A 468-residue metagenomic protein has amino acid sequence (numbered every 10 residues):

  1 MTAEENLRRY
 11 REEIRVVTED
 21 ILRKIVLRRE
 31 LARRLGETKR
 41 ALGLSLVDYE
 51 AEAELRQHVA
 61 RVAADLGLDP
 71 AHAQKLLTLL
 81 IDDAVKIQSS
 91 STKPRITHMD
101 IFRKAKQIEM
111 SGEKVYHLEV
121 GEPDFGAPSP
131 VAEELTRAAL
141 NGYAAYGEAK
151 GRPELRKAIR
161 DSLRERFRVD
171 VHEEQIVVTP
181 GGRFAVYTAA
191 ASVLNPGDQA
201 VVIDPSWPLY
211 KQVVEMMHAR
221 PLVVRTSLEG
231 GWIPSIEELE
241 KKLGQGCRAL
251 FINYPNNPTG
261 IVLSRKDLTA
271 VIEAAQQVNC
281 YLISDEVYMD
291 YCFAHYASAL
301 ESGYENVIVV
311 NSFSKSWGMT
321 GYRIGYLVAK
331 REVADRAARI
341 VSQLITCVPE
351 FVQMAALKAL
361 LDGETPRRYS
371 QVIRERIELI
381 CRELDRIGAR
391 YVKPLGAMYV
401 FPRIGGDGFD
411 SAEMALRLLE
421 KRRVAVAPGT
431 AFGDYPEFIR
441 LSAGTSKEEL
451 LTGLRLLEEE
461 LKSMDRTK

Functional and structural regions predicted by a protein language model:
M1-S91: Domain-level signature for soluble enzymes in the chorismate/prephenate branch of the shikimate pathway
R11, R15-T18, L22-I25, R95 (+3 more regions): Short amphipathic alpha-helical segments with heptad-repeat character
L35, V59, A105, Y210 (+1 more regions): Aromatic/hydrophobic pocket-lining residues that form π-stacking "cages" and hydrophobic walls in ligand
G36, A60-A64, R160, A338 (+2 more regions): Amphipathic alpha-helical segments within well-ordered protein domains
S90-A145: N-terminal "arm"/small-domain region of PLP-dependent enzymes with the aminotransferase-like
T97-I101, R152-L155, G182-R183, W232: Conserved donor sugar-nucleotide recognition element shared by glycan-biosynthetic enzymes
I108-S111, Y116, E122-E133, D170-K468: PLP-dependent class I/II
Y146-T179: Conserved N-terminal alpha-helix of the aminotransferase class I/II PLP-enzyme fold
